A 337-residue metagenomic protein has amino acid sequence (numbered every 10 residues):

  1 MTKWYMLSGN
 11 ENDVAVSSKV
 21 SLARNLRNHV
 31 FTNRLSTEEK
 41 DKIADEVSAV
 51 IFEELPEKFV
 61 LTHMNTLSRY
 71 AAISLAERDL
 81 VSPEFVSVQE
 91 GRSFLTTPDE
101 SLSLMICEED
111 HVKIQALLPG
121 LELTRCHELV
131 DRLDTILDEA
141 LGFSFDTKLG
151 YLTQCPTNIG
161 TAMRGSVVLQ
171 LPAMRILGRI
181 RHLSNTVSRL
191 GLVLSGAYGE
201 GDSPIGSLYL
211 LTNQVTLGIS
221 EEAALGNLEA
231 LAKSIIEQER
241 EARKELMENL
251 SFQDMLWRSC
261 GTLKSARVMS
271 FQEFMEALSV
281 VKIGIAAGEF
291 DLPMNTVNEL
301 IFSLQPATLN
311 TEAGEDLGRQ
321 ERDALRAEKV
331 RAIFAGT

Functional and structural regions predicted by a protein language model:
M1-K148, M163, L177, H182-S184 (+1 more regions): Long, Pro/Ser/Thr-rich low-complexity/intrinsically disordered regulatory tracts in eukaryotic proteins
G150-V167: Conserved phosphate/anionic-ligand binding catalytic regions in large, soluble enzymes, centered on
L169-A173: Alpha-helical support elements that line or immediately flank enzyme active sites and cofactor-binding pockets
